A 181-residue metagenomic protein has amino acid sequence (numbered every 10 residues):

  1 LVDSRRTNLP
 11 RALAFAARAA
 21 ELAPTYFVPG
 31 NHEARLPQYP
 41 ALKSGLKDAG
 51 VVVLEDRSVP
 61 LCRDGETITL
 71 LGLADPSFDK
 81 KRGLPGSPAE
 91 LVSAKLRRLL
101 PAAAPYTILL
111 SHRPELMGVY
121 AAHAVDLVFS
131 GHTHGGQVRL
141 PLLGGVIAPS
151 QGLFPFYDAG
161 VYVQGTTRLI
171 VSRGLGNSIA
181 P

Functional and structural regions predicted by a protein language model:
L1-C62: Core catalytic region of metal-dependent phosphoesterases/phosphodiesterases, especially metallo-beta-lactamase-like
L1-P10, E33-P40, S77-P88, L142-F154 (+1 more regions): Acidic/histidine-rich helix-loop elements that form or flank divalent-metal/phosphate-binding sites at the catalytic
L1-V2, N31-E33, R57-S58, L73-P76 (+3 more regions): Active-site metal-binding loops of divalent metal-dependent hydrolases
A12-A14, Y39-P40, D56-R57, A89-R98 (+2 more regions): A generic local structural motif
A17, Y26, S44, I108 (+1 more regions): Conserved beta-sheet core of the metallophosphoesterase superfamily
L22, D48-A49, A103, H123 (+1 more regions): Structured helix-beta-strand junction loops
S44, D48-V51, R63-L110, M117-G118 (+1 more regions): Binuclear metal-dependent hydrolase catalytic cores centered on His/Asp/Glu-rich metal-binding motifs
R57-D64, D158-Q164: Short acidic-hydrophobic surface loop/beta-edge motif
